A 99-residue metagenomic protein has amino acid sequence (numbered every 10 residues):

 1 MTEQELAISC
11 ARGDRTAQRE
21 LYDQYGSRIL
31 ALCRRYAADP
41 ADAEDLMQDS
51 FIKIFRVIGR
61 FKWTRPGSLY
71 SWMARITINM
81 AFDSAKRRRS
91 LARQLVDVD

Functional and structural regions predicted by a protein language model:
M1-I8: Extreme N-terminal regulatory/targeting segments of RNA polymerase sigma factors
Q4, Y22, L30, P40-V57: Conserved RNAP core-binding helix
I8-A31: A short, charge-rich alpha-helical start-of-domain segment used by transcription regulators
A11-R12, R35-A38, F51-S68, R87-R89: Sigma70-family region 2
D45-I52, R56, G67-N79: Structural recognition of an alpha-helix C-terminal capping motif at a helix-to-coil junction
G59-R60, T64, A74-V96: Arg/Lys-rich amphipathic alpha helix in sigma70-family domain 2
